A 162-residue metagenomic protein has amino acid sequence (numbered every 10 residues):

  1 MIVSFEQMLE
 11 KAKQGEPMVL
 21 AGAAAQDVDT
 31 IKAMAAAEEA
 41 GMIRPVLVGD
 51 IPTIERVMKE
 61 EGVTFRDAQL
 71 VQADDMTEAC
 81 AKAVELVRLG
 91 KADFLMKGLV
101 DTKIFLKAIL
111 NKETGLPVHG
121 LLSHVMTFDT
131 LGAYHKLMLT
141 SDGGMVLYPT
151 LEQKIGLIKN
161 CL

Functional and structural regions predicted by a protein language model:
M1-V46, I51-L162: Anion-binding alpha/beta catalytic cores of soluble intermediary-metabolism enzymes, centered on
